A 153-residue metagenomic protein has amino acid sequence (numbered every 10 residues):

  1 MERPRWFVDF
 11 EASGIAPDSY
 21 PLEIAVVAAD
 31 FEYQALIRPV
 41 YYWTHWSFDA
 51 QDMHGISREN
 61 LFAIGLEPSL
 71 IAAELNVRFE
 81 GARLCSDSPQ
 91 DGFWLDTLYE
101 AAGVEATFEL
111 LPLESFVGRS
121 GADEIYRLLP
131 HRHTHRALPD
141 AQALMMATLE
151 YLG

Functional and structural regions predicted by a protein language model:
M1, R5-W6, D30, R78 (+4 more regions): Structured catalytic/translocation cores of nucleotide/phosphate-coupled proteins
E2-F93, H131: Conserved non-catalytic scaffold segment of RNase H-like nuclease domains
V27, E100-G103: Short, surface-exposed basic-aromatic patches at helix termini and helix-loop junctions that form
A82, A102-E105: Secondary-structure boundary/capping positions in well-ordered alpha/beta enzyme cores
R83-P89, W94-L98, I125-G153: Acidic, Mg2+-coordinating catalytic module of metal-dependent nucleases/exonucleases that use a two-metal-ion mechanism
A106-R127: Short, flexible loop segments at boundaries between secondary-structure elements
